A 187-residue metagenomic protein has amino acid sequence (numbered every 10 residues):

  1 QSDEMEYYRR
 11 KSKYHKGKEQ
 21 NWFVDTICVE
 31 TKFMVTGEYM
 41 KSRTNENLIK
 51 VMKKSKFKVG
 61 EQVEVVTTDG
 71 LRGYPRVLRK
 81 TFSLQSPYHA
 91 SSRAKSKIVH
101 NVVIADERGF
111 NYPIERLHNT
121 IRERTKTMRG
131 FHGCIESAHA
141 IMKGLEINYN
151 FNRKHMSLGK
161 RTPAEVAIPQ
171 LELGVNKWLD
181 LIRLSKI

Functional and structural regions predicted by a protein language model:
Q1-Q62: RNase H-like nuclease fold core
D3, K32, V66-D69, E115 (+3 more regions): Mobile genetic element proteins and their domesticated derivatives, centered on retroelements and DNA transposons
R10-S12, Y74-T81: A short acidic (Asp/Glu
K54-K58, R79-A94: Short, surface-exposed basic-aromatic patches at helix termini and helix-loop junctions that form
Q62-L78: Acidic/histidine-rich, metal-coordinating catalytic segments
S86-P113, G130: RNase H-like polynucleotidyl transferase catalytic core
V103, E115-C134, N150-R153: Active-site proximal helix-loop segment of RNase H-like, two-metal nucleases, encompassing DDE(D)
G130-F131, I135-I187: C-terminal domain-tail junction helix/linker
